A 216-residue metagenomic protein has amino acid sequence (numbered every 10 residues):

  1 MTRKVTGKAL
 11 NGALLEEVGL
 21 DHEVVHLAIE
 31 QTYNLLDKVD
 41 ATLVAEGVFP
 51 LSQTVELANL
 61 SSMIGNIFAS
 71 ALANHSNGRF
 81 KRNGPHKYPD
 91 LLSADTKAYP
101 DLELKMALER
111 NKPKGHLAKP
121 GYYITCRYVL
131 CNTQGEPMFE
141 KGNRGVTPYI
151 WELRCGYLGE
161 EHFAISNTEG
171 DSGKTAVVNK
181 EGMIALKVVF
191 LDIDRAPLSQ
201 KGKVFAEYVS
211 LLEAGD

Functional and structural regions predicted by a protein language model:
M1-P89, M106-D216: Nucleic-acid endonuclease domains
L92-D101: Active-site beta-strand-loop-beta-strand hairpin of nuclease catalytic cores that positions key catalytic residues
